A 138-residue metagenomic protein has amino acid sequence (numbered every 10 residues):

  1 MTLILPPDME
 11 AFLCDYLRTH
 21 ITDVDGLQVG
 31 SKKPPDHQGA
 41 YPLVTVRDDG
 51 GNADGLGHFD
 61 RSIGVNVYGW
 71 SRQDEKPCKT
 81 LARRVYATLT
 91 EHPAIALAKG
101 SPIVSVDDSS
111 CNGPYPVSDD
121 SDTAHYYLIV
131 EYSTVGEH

Functional and structural regions predicted by a protein language model:
M1-L56, H92-I103: Small/polar-rich, solvent-exposed N-terminal microdomains that initiate assembly or binding
T2-C14, V67-K79, G136-H138: Short N-terminal helix-initiation segments at or just after the protein's N-terminus
L43-T45, N52, F59, Y68-P77: Short, conserved turn/kink motifs that form compact alpha/beta structural patches or helix kinks used as
A53-H58, D119-T123: Short, solvent-exposed beta-strand/turn "edge" segments of beta-rich domains on protein surfaces
H58-Q73, R83, A124-T134: Oligomerization/assembly interface segments of phage tail-like spikes and tubes
Q73-A94: Mid-chain, well-packed structural core segment of small domains
T90-H138: Acidic-leaning, charged glycine-interspersed low-complexity segments
